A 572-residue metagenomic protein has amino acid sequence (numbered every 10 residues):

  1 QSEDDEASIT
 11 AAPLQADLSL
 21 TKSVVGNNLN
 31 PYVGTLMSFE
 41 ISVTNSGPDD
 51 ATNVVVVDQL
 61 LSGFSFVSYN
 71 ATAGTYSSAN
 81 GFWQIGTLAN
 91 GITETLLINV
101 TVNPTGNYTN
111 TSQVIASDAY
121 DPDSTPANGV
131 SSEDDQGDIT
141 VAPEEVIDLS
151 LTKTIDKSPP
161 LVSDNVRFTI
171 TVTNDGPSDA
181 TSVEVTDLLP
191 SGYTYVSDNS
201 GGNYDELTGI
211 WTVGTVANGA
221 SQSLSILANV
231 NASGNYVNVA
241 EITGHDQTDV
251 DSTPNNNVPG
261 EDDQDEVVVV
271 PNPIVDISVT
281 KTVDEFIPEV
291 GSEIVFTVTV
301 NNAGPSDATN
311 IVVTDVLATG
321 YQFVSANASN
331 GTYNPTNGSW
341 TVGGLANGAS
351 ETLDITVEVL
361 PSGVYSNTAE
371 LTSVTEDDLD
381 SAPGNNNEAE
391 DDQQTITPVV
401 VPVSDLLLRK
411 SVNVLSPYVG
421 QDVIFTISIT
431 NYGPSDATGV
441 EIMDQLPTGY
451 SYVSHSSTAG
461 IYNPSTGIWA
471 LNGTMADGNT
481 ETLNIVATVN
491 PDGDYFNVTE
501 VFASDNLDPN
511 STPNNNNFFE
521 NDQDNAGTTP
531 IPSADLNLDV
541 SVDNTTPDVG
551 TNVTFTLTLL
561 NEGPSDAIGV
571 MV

Functional and structural regions predicted by a protein language model:
Q1-V572: Exported/extracytosolic protein signature
